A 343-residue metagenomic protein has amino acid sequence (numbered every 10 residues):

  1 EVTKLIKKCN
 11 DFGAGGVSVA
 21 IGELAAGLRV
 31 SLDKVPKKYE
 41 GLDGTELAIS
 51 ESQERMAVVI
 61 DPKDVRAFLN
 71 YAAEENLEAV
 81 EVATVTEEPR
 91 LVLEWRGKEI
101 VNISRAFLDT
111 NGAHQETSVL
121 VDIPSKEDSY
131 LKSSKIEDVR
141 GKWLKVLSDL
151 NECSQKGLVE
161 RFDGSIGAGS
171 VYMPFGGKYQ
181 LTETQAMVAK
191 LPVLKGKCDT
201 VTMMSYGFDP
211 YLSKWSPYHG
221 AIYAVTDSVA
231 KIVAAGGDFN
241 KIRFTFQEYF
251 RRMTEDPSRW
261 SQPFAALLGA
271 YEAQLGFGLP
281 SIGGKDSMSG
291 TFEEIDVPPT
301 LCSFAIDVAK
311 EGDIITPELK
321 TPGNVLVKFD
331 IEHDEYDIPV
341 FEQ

Functional and structural regions predicted by a protein language model:
E1-Q343: Glycine/proline-enriched, intrinsically flexible loops and inter-domain linkers
